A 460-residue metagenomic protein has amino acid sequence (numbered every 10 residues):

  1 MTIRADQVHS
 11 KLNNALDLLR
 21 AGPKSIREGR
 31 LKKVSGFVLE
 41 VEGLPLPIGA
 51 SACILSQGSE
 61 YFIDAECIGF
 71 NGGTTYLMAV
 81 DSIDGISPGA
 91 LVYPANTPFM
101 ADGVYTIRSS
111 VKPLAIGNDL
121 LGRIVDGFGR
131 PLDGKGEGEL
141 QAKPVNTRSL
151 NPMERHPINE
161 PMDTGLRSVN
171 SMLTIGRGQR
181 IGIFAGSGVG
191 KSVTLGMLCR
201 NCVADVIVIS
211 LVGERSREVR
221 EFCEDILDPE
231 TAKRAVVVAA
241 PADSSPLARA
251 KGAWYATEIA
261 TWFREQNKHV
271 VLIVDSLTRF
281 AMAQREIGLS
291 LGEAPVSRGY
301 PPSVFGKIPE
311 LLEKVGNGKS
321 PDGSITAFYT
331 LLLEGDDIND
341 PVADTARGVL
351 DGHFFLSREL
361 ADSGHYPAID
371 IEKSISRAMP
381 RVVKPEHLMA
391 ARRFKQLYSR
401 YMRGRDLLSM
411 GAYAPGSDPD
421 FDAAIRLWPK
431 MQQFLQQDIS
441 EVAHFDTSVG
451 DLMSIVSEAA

Functional and structural regions predicted by a protein language model:
M1-R123: N-terminal accessory targeting/assembly segments
K11-L19, T164-V169, E258, L311: Phosphate-interacting basic helix/loop segments used at nucleotide- and nucleic-acid interfaces
L19-K24, R30-K33, G43-P45, I54-S59 (+17 more regions): Replace "in large, NTP-powered and nucleic-acid-processing enzymes" with "in large, NTP-powered factors and other
R27, I48, L120, E139-Q141 (+5 more regions): A generic structural signal for well-ordered coil/turn residues at beta-strand boundaries that shape enzyme active-site
V38, T74, P131, A242-S244 (+1 more regions): Residue-level detector of flexible, active-site-proximal loop/helix-junction positions within diverse enzyme catalytic
A90-I116, P131-Q179, F184, S192-M197 (+2 more regions): P-loop NTPase nucleotide-binding/switch module
V125-R130: Contiguous, non-catalytic segments that form substrate-binding/exosite surfaces or channel walls
S171-T174, G178-A460: P-loop NTPase catalytic core
